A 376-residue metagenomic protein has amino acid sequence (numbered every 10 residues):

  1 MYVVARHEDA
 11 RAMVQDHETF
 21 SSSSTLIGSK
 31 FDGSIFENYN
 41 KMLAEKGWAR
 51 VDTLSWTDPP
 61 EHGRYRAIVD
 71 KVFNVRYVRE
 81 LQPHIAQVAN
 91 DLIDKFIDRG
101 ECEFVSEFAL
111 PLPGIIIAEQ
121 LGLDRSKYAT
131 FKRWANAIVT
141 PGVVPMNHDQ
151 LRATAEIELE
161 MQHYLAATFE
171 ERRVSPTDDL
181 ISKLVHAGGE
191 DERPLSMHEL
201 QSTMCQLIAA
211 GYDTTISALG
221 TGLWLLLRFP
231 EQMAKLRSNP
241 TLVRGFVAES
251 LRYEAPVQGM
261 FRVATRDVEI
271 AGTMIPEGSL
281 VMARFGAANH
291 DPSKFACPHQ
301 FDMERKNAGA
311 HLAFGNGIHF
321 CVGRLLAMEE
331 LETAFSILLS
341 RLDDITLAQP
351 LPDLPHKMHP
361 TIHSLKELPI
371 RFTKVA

Functional and structural regions predicted by a protein language model:
M1-A376: Cytochrome P450
